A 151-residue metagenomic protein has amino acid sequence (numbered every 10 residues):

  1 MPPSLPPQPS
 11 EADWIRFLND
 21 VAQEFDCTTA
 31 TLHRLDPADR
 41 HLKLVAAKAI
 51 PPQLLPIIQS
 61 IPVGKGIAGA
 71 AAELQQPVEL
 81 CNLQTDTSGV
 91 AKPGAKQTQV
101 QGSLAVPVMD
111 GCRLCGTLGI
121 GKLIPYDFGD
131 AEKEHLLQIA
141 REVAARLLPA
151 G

Functional and structural regions predicted by a protein language model:
P9-L32, I67, I139: Amphipathic alpha-helical coiled-coil segments that mediate homodimerization and allosteric signal transmission
D20-A22, L32-L55: GAF sensory/regulatory domain recognition with acknowledged cross-activation on helical regulatory dimers
L35, P52-D86: Regulatory sensory and allosteric helical modules in signal-transduction proteins and certain transcription factors
P51-L54, C81-Q101, K122: Signal-transducing coupling segments at domain and membrane junctions
Q101-M109: A short, aliphatic-rich beta-strand micro-motif
V108-L118: Short hydrophobic/glycine-rich mini-motifs in sensory/regulatory modules that couple input to downstream signaling
D110, F128-L148: Amphipathic alpha-helical "output/dimerization" segments
T117-Y126: Short beta-strand-to-loop transition segments that serve as allosteric relay/switch motifs in sensory/regulatory domains
